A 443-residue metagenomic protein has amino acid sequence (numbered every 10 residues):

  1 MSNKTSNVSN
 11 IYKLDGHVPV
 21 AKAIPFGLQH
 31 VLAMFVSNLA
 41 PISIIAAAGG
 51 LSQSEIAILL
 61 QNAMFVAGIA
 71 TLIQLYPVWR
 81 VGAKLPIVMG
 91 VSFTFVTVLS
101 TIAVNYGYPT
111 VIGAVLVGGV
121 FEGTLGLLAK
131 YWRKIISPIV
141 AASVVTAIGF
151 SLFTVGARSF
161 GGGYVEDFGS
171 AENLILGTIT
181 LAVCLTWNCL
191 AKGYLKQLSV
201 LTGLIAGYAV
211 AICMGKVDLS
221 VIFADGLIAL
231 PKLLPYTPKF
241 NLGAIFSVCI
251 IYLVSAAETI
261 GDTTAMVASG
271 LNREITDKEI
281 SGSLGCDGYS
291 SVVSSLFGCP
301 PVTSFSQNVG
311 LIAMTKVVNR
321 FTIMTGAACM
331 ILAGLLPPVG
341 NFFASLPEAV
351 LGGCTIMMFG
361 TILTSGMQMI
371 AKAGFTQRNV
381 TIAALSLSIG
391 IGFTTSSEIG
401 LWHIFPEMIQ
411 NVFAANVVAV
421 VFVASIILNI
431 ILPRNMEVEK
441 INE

Functional and structural regions predicted by a protein language model:
M1-F26, L219-L233, A268-I275, E279-S283 (+1 more regions): Intrinsically disordered, low-complexity non-transmembrane regions of multi-pass membrane transporters
M1-P86, T94-I102: N-terminal signal-anchor module of multipass membrane proteins
S2-V8, N38-I42, A46, T180-L190 (+6 more regions): Juxtamembrane interface elements at the cytosolic ends of transmembrane helices in multi-pass membrane proteins
V20, A46-K84, C249-R320, N442: Membrane-embedded helical hairpins/re-entrant loop segments and their flanking transmembrane helices within multi-pass
A21-A33, G169-T180, L198-S199, M214 (+2 more regions): Hydrophobic, membrane-embedded alpha-helices of multi-pass small-molecule transporters
I58, R80-F93, K134-S143, L195-L201 (+3 more regions): Short, non-helical or kinked segments that cap or interrupt transmembrane helices
S100, N188, N308-I323, C329-G334: Interfacial segments of multi-pass membrane proteins
I102-V221, A327, L332-K440: Membrane-embedded alpha-helical modules
